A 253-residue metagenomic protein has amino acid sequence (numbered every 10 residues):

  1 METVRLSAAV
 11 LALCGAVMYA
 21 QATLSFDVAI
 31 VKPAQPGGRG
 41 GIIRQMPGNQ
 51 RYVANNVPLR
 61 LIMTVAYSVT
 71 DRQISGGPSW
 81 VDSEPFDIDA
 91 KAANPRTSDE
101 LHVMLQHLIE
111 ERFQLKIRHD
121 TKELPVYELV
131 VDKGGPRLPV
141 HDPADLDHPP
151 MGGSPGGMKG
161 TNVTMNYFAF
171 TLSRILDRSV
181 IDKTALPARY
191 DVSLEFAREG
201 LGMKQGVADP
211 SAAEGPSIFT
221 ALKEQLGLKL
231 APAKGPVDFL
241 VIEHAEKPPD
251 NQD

Functional and structural regions predicted by a protein language model:
E2-D253: Beta-strand-rich assembly/attachment modules of structural machines
